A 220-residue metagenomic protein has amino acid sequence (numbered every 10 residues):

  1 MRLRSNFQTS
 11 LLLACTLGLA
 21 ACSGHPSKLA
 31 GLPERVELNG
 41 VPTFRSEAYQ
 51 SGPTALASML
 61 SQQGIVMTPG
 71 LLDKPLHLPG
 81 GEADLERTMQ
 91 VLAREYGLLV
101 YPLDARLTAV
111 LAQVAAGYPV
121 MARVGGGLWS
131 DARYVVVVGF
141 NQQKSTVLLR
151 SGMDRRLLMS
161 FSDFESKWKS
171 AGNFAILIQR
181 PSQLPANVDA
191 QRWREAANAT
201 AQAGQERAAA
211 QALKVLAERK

Functional and structural regions predicted by a protein language model:
M1-L11: Bacterial N-terminal signal peptides that target proteins for export
R2-R4, A20-E82, G126, A190-A209 (+1 more regions): Active-site-adjacent structural segments surrounding the nucleophilic cysteine of cysteine proteases and isopeptidases
T9-A20: Bacterial N-terminal signal peptides
S23-H25, Q142-K220: Noncatalytic regulatory segments and standalone regulatory/sensor domains
L32-P33, V66, G70-A116: Short, solvent-exposed, low-complexity loop/linker segments
G52-L60, P69, D73, E86-A93 (+5 more regions): Extracytoplasmic/secreted envelope proteins and their assembly/folding machinery, especially bacterial periplasmic
V66, L78-G81, L107-T108, G126-S130 (+3 more regions): Solvent-exposed loop/turn segments at secondary-structure junctions within structured extracellular/periplasmic domains
R94, L99-R150: Active-site-adjacent substructure of cysteine-protease-like catalytic cores
